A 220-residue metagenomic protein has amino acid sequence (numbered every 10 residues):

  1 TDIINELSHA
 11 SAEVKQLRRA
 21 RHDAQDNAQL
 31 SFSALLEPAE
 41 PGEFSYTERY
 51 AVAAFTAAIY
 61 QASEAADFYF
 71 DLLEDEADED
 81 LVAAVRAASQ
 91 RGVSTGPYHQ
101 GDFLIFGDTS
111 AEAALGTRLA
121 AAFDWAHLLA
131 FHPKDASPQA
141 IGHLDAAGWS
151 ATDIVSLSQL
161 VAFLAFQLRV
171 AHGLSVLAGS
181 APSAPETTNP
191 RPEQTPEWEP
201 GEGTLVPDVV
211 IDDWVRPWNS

Functional and structural regions predicted by a protein language model:
T1-A111, L177-S220: Secretory/endomembrane lumenal or extracellular ectodomains immediately following the signal peptide
A20, F44, Q61, A114 (+5 more regions): Short, contiguous, pocket-lining structural segments that sit at or immediately flank catalytic/ligand-binding sites
N27, E48, A65, A122-W125 (+2 more regions): General structural feature for long, well-ordered alpha-helical segments within catalytic domains of soluble enzymes
E40-R49, A114-R118, G148-D153: Structural motif
R49-Y60, T117-P138, S158-V161: Amphipathic, charged-and-aliphatic alpha-helical interface segments that function as noncatalytic docking
Y98-A113, A122-H132, A140-D145: Amphipathic alpha-helical interface segments
A136-R191: Preference for long, well-ordered alpha-helical segments
